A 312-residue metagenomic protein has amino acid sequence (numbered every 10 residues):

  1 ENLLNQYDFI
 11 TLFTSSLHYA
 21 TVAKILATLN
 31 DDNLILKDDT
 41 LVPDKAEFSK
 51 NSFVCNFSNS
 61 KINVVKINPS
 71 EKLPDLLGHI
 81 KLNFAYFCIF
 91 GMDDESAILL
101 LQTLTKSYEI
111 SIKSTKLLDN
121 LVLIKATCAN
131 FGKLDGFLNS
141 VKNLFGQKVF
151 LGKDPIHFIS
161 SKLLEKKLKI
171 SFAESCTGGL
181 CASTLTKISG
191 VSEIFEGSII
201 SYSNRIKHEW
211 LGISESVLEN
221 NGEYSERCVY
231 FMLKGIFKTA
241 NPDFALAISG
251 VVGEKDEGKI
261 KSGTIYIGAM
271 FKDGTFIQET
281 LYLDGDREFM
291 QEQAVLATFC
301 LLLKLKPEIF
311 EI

Functional and structural regions predicted by a protein language model:
E1-I80, D93-T105, F131-I312: Short alpha-helical segments enriched in small residues
F84, E109, L121-L123, D243 (+1 more regions): Broad gene-expression machinery/nucleic-acid interaction feature
A85-F90: A short beta-strand micro-motif
K113-L117: Short beta-strand
D119-N130: A generic structural motif
